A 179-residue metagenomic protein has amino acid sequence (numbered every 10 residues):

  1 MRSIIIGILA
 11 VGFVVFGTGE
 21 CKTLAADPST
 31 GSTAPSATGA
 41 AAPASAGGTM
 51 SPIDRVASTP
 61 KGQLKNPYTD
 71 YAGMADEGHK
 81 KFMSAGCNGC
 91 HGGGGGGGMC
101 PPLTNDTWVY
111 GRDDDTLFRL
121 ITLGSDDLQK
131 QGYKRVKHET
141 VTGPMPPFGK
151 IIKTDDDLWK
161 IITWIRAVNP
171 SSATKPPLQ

Functional and structural regions predicted by a protein language model:
M1-I8: Bacterial N-terminal signal peptides that target proteins for export
F13-K22: C-terminal segment of classical bacterial N-terminal signal peptides
T23-A57: Short N-terminal segments immediately surrounding and downstream of signal-peptide cleavage
P43-M83: Electrostatic cytochrome c docking/interface patches
G73, E77, R112-T116, D156 (+1 more regions): Extracytoplasmic/secreted proteins, especially bacterial periplasmic and envelope-associated proteins
H79, G92, G96-D126, P144-I151: Gly/Gly-Pro-rich "capping" loops immediately C-terminal to redox-active cysteine motifs in periplasmic/lumenal
C87-C90: Short cysteine clusters
L120, M145-Q179: C-terminal capping alpha-helices of c-type cytochrome domains
